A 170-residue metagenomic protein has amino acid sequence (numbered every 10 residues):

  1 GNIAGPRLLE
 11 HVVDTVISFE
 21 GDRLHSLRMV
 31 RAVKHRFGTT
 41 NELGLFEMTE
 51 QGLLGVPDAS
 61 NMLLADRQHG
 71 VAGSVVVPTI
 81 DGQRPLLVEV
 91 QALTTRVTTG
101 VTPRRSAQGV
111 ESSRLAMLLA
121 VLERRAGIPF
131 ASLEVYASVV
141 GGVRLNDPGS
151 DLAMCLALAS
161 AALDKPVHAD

Functional and structural regions predicted by a protein language model:
G1-D170: Peripheral, non-AAA+ core regions of ATP-driven protein-machinery
